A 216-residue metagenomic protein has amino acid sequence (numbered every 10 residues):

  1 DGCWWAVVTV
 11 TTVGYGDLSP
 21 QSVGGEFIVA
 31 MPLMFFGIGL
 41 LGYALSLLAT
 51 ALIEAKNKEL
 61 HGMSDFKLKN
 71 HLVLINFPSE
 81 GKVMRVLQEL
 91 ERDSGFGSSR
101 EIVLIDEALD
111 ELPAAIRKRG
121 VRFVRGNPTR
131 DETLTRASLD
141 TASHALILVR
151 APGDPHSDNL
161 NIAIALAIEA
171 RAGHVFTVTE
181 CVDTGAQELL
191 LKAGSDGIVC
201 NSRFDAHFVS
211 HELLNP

Functional and structural regions predicted by a protein language model:
D1, T11, D17-V29, M34 (+1 more regions): Cytosolic regulatory regions of ion transport systems
